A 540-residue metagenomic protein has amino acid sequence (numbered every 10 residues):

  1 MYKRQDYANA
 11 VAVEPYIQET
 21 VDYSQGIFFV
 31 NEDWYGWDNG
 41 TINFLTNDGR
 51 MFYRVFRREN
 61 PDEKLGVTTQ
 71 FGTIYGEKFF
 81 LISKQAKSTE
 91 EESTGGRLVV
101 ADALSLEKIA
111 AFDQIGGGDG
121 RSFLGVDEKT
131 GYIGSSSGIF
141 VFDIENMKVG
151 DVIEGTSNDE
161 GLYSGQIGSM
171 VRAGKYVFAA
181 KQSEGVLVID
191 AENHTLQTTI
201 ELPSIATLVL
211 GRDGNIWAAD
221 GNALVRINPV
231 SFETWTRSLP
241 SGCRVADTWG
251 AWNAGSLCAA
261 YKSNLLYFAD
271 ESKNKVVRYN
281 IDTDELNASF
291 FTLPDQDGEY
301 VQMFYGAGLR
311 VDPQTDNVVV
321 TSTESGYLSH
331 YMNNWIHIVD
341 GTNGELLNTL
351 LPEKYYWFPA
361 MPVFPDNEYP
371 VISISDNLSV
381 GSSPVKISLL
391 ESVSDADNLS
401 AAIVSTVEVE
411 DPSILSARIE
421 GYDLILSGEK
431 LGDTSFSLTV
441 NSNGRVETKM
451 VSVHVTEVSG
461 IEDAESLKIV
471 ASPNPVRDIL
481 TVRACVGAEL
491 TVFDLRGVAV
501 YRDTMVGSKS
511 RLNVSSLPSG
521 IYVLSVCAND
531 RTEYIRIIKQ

Functional and structural regions predicted by a protein language model:
M1-Q5: Conserved small/polar residues in nucleotide/adenosyl-binding loops
Y16-I17, K64-T73, G116-E128, E160-R172 (+4 more regions): Repeated scaffold domains used in trafficking and secretory/extracellular systems, primarily beta-propellers
Y327-Y369: Blade-level signature of beta-propeller repeat domains, shared across WD40, Kelch, NHL, RCC1 and BNR/Asp-box propellers
P365-S382, D397-A402, S452-S472: Residue-level detector of functionally pivotal "anchor" positions at catalytic/ligand-binding pockets or at interdomain
A396-D423: Surface-exposed or secretory-pathway low-complexity segments enriched in glycine-proline and Ser/Thr/acidic residues
G432-N443: A short beta-strand micro-motif common to beta-rich folds, especially ectodomain repeats
R445-E457, I535-I538: C-terminal edge beta-strand
E462-S472, V476-Q540: C-terminal outer-membrane/trafficking sorting elements
